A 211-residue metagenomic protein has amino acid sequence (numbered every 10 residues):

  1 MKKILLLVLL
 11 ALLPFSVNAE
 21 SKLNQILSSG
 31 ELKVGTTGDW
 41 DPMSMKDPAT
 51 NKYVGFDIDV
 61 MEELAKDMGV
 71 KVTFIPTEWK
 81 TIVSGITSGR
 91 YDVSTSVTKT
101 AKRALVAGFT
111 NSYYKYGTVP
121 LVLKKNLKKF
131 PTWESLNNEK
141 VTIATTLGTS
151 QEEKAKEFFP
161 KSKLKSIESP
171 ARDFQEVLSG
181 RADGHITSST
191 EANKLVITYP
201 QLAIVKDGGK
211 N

Functional and structural regions predicted by a protein language model:
I4-L13: Sec-dependent N-terminal signal peptides
S21-V97, L105: Extracytoplasmic small-molecule ligand-binding "clamshell" domains of the periplasmic binding protein/Venus flytrap
L23, Y53-D57, A104-Y116, I204-D207: A structural signal for short loop-to-beta-strand junctions that line the ligand-binding cleft of periplasmic/secreted
K66-D67, I75-P76, K80-D92, V106-G108 (+3 more regions): Short helices/loops that flank or line small-molecule/ion binding pockets
K71-E78, T145, S162-P170: Short beta-strand-to-loop elements that line the ligand-binding cleft of bilobed periplasmic-binding protein-like
K115-V119, S189, N193-N211: Periplasmic-binding protein-like
K124-V141: Flexible hinge/capping segments at coil-to-helix
I143-F159: Secondary-structure junction motif
